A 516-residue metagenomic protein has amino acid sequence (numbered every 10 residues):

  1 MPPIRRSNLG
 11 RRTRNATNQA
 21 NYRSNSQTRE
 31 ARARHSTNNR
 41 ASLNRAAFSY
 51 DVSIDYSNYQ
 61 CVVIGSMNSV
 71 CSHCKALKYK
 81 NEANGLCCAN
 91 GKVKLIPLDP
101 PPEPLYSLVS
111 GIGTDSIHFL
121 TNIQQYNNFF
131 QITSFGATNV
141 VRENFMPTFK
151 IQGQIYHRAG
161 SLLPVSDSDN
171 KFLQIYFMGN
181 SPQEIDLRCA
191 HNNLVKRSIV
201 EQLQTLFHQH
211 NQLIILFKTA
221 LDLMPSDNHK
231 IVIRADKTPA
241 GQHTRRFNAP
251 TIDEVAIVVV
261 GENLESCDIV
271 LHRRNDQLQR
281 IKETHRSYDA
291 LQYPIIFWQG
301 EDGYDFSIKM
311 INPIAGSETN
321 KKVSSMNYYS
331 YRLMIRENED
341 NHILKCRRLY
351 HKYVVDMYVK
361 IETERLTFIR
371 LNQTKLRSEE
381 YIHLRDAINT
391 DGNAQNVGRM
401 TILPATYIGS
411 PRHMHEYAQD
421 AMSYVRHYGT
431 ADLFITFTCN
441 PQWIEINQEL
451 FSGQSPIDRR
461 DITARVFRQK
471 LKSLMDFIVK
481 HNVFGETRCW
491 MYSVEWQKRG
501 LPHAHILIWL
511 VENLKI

Functional and structural regions predicted by a protein language model:
M1-I516: Non-catalytic interaction regions
